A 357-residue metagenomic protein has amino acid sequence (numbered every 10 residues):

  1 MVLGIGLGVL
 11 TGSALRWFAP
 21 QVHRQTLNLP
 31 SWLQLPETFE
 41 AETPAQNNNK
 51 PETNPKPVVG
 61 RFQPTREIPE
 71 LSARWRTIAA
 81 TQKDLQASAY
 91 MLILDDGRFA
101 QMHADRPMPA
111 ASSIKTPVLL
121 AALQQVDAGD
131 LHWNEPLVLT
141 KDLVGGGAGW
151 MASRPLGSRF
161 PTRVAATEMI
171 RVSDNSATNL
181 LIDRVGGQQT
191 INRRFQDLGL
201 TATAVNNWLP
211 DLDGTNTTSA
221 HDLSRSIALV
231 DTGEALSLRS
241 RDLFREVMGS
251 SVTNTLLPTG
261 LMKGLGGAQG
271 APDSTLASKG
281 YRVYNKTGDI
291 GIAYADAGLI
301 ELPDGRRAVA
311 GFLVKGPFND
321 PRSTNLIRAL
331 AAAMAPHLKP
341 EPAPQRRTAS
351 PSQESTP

Functional and structural regions predicted by a protein language model:
M1-Q86, L156, R163-A166, L180-P357: Penicillin-recognizing serine hydrolase domain
N28-P30, L92-L94, W133-W150, V185-G186 (+1 more regions): Acidic helix-start/capping segments at beta-turn-to-alpha-helix junctions
N47-R61, I93-H103, G149, R171-D174: Acidic/histidine-rich, surface-exposed loop or edge segments in extracytoplasmic proteins
A73-W75, H103-P107, A121, A295: N-terminal post-signal-peptidase region of extra-cytosolic proteins
A80-P107: Short, conserved catalytic-motif segment at the N-terminal edge
G97, M108-T140, A310: Active-site SXXK
S113-T116, R171-T178, T217-A220, S224: Short alpha-helical patches at coil-to-helix transitions and adjacent helical residues in well-structured domains
V126-T167, L181-I182: Active-site-proximal loop and beta-strand segments within enzyme catalytic domains
